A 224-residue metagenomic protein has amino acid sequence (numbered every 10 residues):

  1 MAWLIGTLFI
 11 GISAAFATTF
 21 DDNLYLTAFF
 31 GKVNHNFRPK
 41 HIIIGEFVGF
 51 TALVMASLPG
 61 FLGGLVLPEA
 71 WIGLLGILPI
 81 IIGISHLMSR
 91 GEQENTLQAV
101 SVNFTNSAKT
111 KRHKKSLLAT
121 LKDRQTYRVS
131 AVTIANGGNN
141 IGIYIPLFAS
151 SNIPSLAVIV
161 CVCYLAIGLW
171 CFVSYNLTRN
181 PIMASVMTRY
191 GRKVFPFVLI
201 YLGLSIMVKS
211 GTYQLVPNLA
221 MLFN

Functional and structural regions predicted by a protein language model:
M1-F20, N103-A135, A157, C161 (+2 more regions): Small-residue-enriched transmembrane helix starts and helix-helix packing motifs in multi-pass inner-membrane proteins
A2-L65, E69, P146-V158: Juxtamembrane transmembrane-helix termini in multi-pass membrane transport proteins
L26-T27, M55-A56, A166-M183: Transmembrane alpha-helical segments of integral membrane proteins
N36-T110, M187, L204: Membrane helix-loop-helix hairpins that form the core translocation module of multi-pass transporters
L53-V54, V132-I143, L199: Core segments of transmembrane alpha-helices that mediate helix-helix packing or line hydrophobic substrate/ligand
Y175-V198: Interfacial loop-to-transmembrane junctions
R192-G211: Final/C-terminal transmembrane alpha-helix of multipass membrane proteins
S205-N224: Juxtamembrane boundary at the C-terminal end of a transmembrane helix
